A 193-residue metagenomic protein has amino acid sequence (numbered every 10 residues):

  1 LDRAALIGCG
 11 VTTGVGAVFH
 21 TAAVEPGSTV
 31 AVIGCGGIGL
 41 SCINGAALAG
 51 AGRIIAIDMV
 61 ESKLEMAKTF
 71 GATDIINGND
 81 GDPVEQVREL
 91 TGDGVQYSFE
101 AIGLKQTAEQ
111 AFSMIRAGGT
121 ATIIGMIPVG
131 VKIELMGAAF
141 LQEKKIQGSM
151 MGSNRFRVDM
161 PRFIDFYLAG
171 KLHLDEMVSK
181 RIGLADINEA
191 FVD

Functional and structural regions predicted by a protein language model:
L1-I33, L168, L172: NAD(P)H dinucleotide-binding glycine-rich loop of Rossmann-like/cofactor-binding domains, especially the beta1-alpha1
T13, I38, A46: Hydrophobic/small residue at the entry helix of a nucleotide-binding pocket
A23-E25, G92, G103, R116 (+1 more regions): Short conserved AdoMet
T29, G52-I54, T120, K145: Residues at the starts of beta-strands that form the adenosine-phosphate
V32-C35, A47-Q110: Adenosine-nucleotide cofactor-binding segment
V60, I127, G152: Residues in the short beta-alpha loop(s) of Rossmann-like NAD(P)-binding domains
G81, D93, E109-S113, A117 (+1 more regions): C-terminal hydrophobic helical "lid"/dimerization subdomain of Rossmann-like NAD(P)H-dependent oxidoreductases
G119-T122, E134-E176: Rossmann-fold dehydrogenase core element
